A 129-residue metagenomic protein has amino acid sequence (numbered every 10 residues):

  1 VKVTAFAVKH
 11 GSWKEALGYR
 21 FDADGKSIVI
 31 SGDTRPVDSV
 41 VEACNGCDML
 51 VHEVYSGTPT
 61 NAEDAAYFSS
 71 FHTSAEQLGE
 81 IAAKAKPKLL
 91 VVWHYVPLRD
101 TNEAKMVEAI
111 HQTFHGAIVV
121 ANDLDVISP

Functional and structural regions predicted by a protein language model:
V1-E15, V119: Metallo-beta-lactamase
V1-V3, A23-I28: Beta-strand-turn-beta hairpins that frame and shape the catalytic cleft of phosphate-ester-processing enzymes
T4, I30, V91: Conserved Rossmann-like nucleotide-binding pocket used by diverse enzymes that bind dinucleotide cofactors
A7-K9, G32-T34, D38: Short, well-ordered turn and helix-capping elements at secondary-structure junctions
G11, D125-P129: A short acidic, often aromatic-flanked loop/helix-cap motif at beta-alpha or helix-coil junctions that lines enzyme
G18, G25-S27, R35-D125: Cap/insert and terminal regions of metallo-dependent hydrolase folds
R20-F21, P129: Conserved hydrophobic "DFG−1" position in protein kinase catalytic cores
